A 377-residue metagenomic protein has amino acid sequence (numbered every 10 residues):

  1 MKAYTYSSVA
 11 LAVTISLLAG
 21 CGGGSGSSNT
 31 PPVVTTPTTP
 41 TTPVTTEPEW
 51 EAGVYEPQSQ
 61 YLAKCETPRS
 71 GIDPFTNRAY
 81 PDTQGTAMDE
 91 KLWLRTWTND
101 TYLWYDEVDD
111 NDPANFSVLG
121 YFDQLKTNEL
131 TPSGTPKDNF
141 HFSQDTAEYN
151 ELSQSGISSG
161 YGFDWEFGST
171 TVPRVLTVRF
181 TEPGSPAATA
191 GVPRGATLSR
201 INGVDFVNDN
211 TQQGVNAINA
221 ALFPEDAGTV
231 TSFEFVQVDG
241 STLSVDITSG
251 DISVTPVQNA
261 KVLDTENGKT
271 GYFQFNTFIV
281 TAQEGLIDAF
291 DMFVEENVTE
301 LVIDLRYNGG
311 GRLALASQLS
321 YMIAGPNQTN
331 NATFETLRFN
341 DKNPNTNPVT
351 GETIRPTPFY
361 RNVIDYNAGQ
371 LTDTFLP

Functional and structural regions predicted by a protein language model:
M1-V9: Bacterial N-terminal signal peptides that target proteins for export
V9-A10, E90: Alpha-helical structural motif
V13: A glycine-rich, hydrophobic loop/mini-helix early in the fold
L17-G20: C-terminal motif of bacterial Sec signal peptides marking the signal peptidase cleavage site
S25-P32, P40-L301, Y307-G309, A314-L315 (+1 more regions): Flexible, low-complexity junctional segments that flank or bridge functional domains
P256, G310-P377: Gly/Ser/Thr-rich loop/hinge elements
